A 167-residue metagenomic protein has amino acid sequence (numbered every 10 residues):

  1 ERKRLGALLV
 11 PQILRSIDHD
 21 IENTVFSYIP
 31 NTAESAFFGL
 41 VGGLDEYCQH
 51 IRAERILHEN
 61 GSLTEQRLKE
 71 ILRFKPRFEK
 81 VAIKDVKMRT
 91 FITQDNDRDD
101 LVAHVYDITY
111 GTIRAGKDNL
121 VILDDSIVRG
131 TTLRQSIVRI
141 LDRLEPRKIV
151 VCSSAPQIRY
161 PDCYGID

Functional and structural regions predicted by a protein language model:
E1-D167: PRPP-associated nucleotide enzymes
